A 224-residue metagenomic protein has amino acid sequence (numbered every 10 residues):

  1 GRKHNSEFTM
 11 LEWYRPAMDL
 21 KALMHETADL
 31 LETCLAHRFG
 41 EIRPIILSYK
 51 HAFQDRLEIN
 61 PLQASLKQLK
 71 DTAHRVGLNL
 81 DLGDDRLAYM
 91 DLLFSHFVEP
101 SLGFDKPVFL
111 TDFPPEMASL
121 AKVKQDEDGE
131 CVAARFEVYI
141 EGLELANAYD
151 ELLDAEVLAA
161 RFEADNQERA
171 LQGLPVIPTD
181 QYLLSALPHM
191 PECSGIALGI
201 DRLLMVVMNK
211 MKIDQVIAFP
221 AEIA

Functional and structural regions predicted by a protein language model:
G1-D29, E58-A224: A translation/RNA-centric and nucleic-acid-associated enzymatic feature enriched in Class II aminoacyl-tRNA synthetases
M24-I45: Acidic, low-complexity central loop/insert segments
